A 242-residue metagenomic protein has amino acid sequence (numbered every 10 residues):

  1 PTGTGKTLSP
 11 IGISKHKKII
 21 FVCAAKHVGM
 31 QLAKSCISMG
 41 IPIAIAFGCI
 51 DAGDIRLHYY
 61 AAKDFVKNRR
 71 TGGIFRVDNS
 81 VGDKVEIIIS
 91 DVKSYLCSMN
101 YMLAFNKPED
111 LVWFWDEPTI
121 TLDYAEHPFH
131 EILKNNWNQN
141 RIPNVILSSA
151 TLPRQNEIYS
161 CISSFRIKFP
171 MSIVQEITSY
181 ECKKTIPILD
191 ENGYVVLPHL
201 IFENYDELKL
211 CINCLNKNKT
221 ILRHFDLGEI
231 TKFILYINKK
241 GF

Functional and structural regions predicted by a protein language model:
P1-F242: N-terminal helicase ATP-binding lobe
